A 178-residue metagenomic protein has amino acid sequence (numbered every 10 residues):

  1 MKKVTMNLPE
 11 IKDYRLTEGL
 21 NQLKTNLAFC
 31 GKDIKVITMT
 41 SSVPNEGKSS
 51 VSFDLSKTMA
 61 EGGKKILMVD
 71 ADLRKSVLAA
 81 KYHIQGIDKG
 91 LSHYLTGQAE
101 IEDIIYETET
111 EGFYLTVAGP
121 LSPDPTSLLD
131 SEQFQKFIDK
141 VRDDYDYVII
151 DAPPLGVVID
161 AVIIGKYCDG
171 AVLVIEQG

Functional and structural regions predicted by a protein language model:
K2-T17, N21, T25-N26, C30-K32 (+4 more regions): P-loop/Walker-type NTP enzyme "switch/lid" segment
C30-V36, K57, E61: Primarily NTPase-proximal linker/entry elements flanking Walker-type ATP/GTP-binding cores
T38-T40, V117-A118, I150-D151, L173-E176: Conserved beta-strand segments of the P-loop GTPase G domain that flank and frequently precede/overlap
S50-V51, L55, D160: Hydrophobic positions on the alpha1 helix immediately C-terminal to the Walker A/P-loop
D54, T58, K81: Active-site signature of alpha/beta-hydrolase-fold catalytic machinery across serine- and Asp/Cys-nucleophile hydrolases
T58-G62, I163-Y167: Alpha-helix C-terminal capping segments
I66, V148, A171: Hydrophobic anchor at the start of a short beta-strand that flanks the dinucleotide cofactor-binding loop
A152-V157, C168-G178: Conserved Switch II/interswitch segment of TRAFAC-class P-loop GTPases
